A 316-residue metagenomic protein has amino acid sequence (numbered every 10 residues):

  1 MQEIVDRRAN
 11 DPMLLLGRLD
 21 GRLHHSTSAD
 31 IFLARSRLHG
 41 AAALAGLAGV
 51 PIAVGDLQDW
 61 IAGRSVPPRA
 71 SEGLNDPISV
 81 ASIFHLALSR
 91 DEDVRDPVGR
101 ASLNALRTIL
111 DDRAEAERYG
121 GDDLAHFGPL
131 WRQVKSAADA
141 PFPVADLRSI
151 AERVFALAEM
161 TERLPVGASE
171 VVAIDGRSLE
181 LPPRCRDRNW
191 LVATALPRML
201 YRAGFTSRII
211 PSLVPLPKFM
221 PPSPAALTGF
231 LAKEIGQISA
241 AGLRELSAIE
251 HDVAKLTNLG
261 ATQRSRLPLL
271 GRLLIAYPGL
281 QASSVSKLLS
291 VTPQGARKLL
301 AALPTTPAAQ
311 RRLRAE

Functional and structural regions predicted by a protein language model:
M1-E316: FIC/Doc superfamily catalytic core
